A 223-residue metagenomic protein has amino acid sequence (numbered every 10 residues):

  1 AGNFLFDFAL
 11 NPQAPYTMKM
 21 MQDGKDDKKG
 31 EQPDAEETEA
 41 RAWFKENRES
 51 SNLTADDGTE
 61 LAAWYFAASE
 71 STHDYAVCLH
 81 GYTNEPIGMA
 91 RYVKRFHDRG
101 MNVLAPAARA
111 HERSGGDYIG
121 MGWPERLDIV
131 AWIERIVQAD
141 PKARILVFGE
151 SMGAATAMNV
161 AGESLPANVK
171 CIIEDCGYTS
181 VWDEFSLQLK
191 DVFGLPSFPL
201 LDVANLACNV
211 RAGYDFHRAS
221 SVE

Functional and structural regions predicted by a protein language model:
A1-N52: An N-terminal hydrophobic leader/cap segment in hydrolases
N52-A55, L61, N209-E223: Serine-hydrolase catalytic core
H73-G81: Short beta-strand element of the alpha/beta-hydrolase
V93-G115: Conserved alpha/beta-hydrolase
I119-D140: Alpha/beta-hydrolase active-site loop
D140-S151: Alpha/beta-hydrolase fold nucleophile elbow
G149-N159: Glycine-rich nucleophile elbow surrounding the catalytic serine of serine-hydrolase chemistry
N159-R218: Hydrolase active-site cap/lid region
